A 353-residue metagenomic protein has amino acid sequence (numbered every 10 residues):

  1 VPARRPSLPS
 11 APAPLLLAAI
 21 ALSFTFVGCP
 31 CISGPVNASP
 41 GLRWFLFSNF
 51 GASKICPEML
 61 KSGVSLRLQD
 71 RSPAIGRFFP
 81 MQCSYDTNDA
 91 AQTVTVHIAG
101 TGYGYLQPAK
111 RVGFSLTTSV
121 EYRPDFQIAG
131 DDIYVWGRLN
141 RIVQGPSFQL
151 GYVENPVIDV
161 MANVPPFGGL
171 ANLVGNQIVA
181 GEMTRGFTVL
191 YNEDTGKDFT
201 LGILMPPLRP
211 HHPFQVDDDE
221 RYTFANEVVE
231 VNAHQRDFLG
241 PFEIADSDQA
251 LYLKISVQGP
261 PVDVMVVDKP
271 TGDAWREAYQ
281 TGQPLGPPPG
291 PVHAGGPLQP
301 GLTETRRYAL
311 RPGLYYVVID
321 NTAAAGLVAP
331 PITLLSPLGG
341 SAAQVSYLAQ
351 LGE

Functional and structural regions predicted by a protein language model:
A3-L16: Bacterial N-terminal signal peptides that target proteins for export
V27-G28: C-terminal motif of bacterial Sec signal peptides marking the signal peptidase cleavage site
C31-F214: Extracellular/lumenal and peripheral-membrane lipid-interaction modules
H212-Y222, L314-E353: C-terminal edge strands of extracellular/lumenal beta-sandwich accessory domains
T223-K254, V267: Non-catalytic, beta-strand-enriched accessory regions in extracellular/secretory proteins and membrane protein
V229-H234, G259-L302, L335, A349-Q350: Surface-exposed beta-strand/loop patches in noncatalytic accessory domains and peripheral targeting/linker segments
I244-Y252, G259, R311-Y315: Extended extracellular/luminal ectodomain segments enriched in beta-structured repeat modules
L251, P260-D263, A343-V345: Short beta-strand/loop motifs in extracellular/secreted proteins, especially within beta-sandwich accessory domains
